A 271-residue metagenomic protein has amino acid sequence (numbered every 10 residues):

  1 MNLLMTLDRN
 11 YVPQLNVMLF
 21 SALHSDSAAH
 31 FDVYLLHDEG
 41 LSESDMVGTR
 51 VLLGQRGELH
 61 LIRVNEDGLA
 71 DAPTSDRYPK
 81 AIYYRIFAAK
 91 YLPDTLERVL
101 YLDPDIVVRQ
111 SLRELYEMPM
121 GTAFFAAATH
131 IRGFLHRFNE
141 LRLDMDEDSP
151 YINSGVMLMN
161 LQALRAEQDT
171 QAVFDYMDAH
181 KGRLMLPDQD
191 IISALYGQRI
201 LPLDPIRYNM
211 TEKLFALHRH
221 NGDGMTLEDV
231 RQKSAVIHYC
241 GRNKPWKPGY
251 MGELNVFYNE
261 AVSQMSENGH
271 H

Functional and structural regions predicted by a protein language model:
M1, L7, Q14, L35 (+1 more regions): A glycosyltransferase accessory/donor-loop signature
S21-A29: Short, acidic, metal-binding catalytic loop of nucleotide-sugar glycosyltransferases
D32-E39, A127-A128: Short internal beta-strands
S42-Y91: Active-site-proximal specificity loops/subdomain of glycosyltransferases
R63-D67, A81-L135, D146-S149, L158-M159 (+1 more regions): GT-A fold catalytic core of metal-dependent nucleotide-sugar glycosyltransferases, centered on the diacidic
A70-A72, F134-N139, E212-K213: Short, charged, surface-exposed secondary-structure boundary motifs
I82, I86, S154, M185-D190: Conserved glycosyltransferase catalytic-site signature
Y151-S154, Q232: Short, solvent-exposed loop/turn segments at the edges of secondary structure
